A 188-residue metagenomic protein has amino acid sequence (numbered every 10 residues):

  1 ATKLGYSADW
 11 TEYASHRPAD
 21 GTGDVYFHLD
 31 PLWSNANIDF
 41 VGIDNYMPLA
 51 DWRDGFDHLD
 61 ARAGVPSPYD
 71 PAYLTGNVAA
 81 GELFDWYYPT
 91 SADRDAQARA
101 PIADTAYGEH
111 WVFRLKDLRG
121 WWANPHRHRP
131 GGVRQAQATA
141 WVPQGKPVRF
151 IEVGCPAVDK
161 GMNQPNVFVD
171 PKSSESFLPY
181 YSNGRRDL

Functional and structural regions predicted by a protein language model:
A1-V169: Noncatalytic carbohydrate-binding groove/subsite architecture in carbohydrate-active enzymes
P165-L188: Extended hydrophobic/aromatic segments used for targeting, binding, or gating
